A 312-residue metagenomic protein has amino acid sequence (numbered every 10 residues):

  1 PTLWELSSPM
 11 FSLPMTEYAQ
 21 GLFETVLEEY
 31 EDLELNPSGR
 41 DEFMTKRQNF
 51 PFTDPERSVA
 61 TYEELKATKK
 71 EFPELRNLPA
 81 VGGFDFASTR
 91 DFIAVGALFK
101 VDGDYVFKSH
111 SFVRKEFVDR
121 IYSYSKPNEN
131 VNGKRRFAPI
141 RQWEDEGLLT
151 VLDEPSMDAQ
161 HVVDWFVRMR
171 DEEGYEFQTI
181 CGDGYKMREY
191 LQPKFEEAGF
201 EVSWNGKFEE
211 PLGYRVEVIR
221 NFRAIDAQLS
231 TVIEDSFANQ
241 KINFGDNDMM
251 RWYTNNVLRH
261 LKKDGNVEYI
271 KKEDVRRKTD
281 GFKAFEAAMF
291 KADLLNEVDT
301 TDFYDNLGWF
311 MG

Functional and structural regions predicted by a protein language model:
P1, A198, S203-D299: Metal-dependent DNA phosphodiester-chemistry modules and their immediately adjacent helices/loops in DNA-processing
P1-V81, R90-F92, H110-V113, I121-E154 (+1 more regions): Non-catalytic, compositionally simple segments
D54-R57, S88-I93, G103-Y105, K115-D119 (+5 more regions): Flexible loop/turn segments at secondary-structure boundaries
D85-T89, K100, F112, G182-M187 (+2 more regions): An acidic- and aromatic-residue-enriched active-site/binding cleft used to recognize and process polar
R90-Y105, G281, A287-A288: Acidic, metal-ligating active-site segments
R170-T179, L212-R215: Short, surface-exposed connector motifs at secondary-structure boundaries
G174-M187, L191: Short glycine-rich phosphate-binding loop at a beta-alpha junction
F303-G312: Acidic, low-complexity intrinsically disordered tails
